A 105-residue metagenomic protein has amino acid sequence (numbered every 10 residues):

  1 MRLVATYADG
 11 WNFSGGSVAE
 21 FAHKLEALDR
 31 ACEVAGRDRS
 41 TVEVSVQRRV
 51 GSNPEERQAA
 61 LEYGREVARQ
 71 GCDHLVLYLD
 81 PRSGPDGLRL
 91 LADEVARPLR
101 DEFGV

Functional and structural regions predicted by a protein language model:
M1-V105: Active-site-adjacent structural elements that line small-molecule/cofactor binding pockets in enzymes
